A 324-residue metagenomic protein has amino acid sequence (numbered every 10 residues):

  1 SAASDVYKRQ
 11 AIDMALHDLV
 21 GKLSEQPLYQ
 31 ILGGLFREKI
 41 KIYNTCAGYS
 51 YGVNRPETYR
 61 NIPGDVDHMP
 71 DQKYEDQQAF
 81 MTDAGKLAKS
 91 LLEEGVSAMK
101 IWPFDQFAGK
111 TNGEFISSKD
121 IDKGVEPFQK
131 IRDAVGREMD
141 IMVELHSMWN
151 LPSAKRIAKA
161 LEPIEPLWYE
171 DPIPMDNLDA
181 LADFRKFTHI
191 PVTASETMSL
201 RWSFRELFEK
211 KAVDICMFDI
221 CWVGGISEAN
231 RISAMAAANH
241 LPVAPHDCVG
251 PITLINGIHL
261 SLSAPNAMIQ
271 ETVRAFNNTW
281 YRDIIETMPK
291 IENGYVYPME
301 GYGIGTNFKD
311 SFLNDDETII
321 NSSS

Functional and structural regions predicted by a protein language model:
S1, K159, E165, P174-Y295 (+1 more regions): Shared catalytic-loop signature of beta/alpha-barrel
A2-Y7: Short, small-residue-biased leader/transition segments that mark boundaries at the very start of proteins
K8-L23, P27, L260-L262: Stable alpha-helical structural segments in soluble proteins, enriched in small hydrophobic residues
I12, E25, M99, E144 (+5 more regions): Conserved, mostly hydrophobic/aromatic
L19-P27, A84-E94, G305: Short amphipathic alpha-helices and their capping/turn segments at secondary-structure boundaries
P27, K41, D140, P191 (+1 more regions): Proline-centered loop/turn at the N-terminus of a beta-strand
K39, N44-A182, F187: Metal-dependent enolase-superfamily TIM-barrel catalytic cores that perform enediolate-based chemistry
G303-S324: Extended hydrophobic packing segments that form well-structured cores
